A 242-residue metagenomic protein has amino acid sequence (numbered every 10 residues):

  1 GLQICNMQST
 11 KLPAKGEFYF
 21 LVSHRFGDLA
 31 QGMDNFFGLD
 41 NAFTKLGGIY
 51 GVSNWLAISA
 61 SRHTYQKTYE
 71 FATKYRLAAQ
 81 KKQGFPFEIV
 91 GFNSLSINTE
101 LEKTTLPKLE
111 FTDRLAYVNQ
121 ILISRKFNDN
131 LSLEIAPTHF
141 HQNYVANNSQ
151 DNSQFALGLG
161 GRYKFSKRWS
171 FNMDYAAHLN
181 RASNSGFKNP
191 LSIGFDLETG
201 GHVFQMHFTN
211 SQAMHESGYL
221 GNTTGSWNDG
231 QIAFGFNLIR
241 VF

Functional and structural regions predicted by a protein language model:
G1-K108, L115-N119, S124-I135, H139-N143 (+2 more regions): Transmembrane beta-barrel domains of Gram-negative outer membranes and organellar outer membranes
L131, I135-L179: A mid-sequence, solvent-exposed acidic-amphipathic segment
S166-N172, S183, G201-Q205: Substrate-binding/catalytic groove segments of enzymes that remodel or degrade extracellular structural polymers
G186-F187: Positively charged, low-complexity, intrinsically disordered RNA-binding extensions
